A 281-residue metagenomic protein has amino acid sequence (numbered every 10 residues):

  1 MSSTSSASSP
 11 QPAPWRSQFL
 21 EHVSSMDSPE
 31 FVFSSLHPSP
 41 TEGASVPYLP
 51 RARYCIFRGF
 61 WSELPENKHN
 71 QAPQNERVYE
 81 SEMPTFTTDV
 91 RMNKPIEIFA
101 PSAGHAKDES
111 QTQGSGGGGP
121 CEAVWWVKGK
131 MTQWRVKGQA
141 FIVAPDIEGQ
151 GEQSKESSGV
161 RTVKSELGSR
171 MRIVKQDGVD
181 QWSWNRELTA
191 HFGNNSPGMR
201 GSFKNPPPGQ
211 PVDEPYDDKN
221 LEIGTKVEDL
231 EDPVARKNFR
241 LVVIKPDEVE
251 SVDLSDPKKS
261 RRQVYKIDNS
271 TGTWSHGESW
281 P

Functional and structural regions predicted by a protein language model:
M1-P281: Binding-site signature for planar aromatic cofactors or substrates
